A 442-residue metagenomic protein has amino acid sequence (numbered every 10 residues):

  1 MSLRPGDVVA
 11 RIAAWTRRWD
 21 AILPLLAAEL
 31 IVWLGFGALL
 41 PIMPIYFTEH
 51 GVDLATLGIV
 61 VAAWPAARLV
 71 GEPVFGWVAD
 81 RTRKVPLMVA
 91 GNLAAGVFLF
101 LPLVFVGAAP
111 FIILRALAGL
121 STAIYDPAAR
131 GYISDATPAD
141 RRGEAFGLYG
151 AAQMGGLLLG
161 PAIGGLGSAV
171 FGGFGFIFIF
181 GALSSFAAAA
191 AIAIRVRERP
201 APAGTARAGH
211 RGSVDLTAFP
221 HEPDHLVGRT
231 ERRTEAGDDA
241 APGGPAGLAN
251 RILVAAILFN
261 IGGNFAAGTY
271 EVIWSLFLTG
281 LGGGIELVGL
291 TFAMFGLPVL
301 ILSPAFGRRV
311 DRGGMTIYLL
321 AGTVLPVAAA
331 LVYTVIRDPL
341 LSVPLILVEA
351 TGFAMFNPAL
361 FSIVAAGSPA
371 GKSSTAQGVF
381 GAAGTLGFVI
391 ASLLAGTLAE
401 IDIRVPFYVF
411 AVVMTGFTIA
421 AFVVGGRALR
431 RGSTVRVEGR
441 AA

Functional and structural regions predicted by a protein language model:
S2-W19, R199-A255, E438-A442: Juxtamembrane intracellular "pre-TM" segments in multi-pass secondary transporters
R17-P65, I252-A255, F259, G263-L281 (+1 more regions): Helix-loop boundary and gating motifs at the non-cytosolic
P65-P73, L157-L158, G296-P304, F388-V389: Residue-level signature of mid-helix packing/kink "hotspots" within the transmembrane helices of 12-pass Major
G71-R83, L302-G314, A399: Helix-to-loop junctions at the C-terminal end of transmembrane segments in multipass secondary transporters
P86-F100, I317-L331: Structural signature of the two symmetry-related core transmembrane helices
A109-L117, L340-V348: Paired small-residue
A116-Q153, S362: Cytoplasmic helix-loop-helix junction between adjacent transmembrane helices in 12-TM secondary transporters
F176-A193, F407-F422: Symmetry-related core transmembrane helices of the 12-TM Major Facilitator Superfamily/SLC fold
